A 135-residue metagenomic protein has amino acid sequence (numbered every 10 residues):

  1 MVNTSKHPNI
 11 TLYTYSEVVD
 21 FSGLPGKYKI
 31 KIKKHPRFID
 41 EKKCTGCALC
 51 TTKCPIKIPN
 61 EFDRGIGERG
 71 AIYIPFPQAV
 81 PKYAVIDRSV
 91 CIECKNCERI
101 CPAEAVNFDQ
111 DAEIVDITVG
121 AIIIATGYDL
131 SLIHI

Functional and structural regions predicted by a protein language model:
M1, Y13-K43, T52-L130: Non-heme iron-sulfur electron-transfer modules
N3-T11: A structural motif corresponding to the C-terminal end of an alpha-helix and its immediate exit/capping segment
I133-I135: Conserved small/polar residues in nucleotide/adenosyl-binding loops
